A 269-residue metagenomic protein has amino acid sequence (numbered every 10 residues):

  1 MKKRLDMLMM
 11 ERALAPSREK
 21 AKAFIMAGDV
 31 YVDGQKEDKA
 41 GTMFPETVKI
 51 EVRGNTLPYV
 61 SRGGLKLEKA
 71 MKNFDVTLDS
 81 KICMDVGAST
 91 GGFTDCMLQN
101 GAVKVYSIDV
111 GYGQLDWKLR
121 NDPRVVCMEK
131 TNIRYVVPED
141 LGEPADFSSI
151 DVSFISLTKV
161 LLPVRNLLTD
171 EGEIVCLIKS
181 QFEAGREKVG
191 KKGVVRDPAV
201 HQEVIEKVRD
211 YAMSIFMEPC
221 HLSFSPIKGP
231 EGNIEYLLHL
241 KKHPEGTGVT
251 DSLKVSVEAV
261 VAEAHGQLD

Functional and structural regions predicted by a protein language model:
M1-V48, I82-C83: A basic, amphipathic helix-loop patch mediating RNA/tRNA/ribosome contacts
L14, K72-D79, E139-G142: Glycine-rich helix-loop-beta junction characteristic of Rossmann-like nucleotide cofactor-binding loops
D79-S89: Conserved class I S-adenosyl-L-methionine
T90-G101: Conserved SAM-binding loop of SAM-dependent methyltransferases across substrates and taxa, primarily the Class I
Y106-K159: S-adenosyl-L-methionine
T158-V175: A short glycine-rich, Lys/Arg-flanked "PGG" loop and its adjoining helix->strand segment in the class I
S180-D197: Short, glycine-/aromatic-enriched active-site segment of Class I SAM-dependent methyltransferases
I234-D269: Flexible, glycine-/basic-rich loop-and-beta segments that form/coincide with the SAM-dependent methyltransferase
